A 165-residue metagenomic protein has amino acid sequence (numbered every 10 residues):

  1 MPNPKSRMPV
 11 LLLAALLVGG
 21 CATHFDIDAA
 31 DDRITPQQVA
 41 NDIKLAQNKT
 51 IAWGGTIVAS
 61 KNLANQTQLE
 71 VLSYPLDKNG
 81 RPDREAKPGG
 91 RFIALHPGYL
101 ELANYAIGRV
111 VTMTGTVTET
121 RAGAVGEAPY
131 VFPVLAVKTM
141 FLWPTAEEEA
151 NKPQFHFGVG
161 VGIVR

Functional and structural regions predicted by a protein language model:
M1-C21: Sec-dependent bacterial lipoprotein signal peptides
C21-R165: OB-fold and OB-like single-stranded nucleic-acid-recognition modules and their adjacent interaction interfaces
